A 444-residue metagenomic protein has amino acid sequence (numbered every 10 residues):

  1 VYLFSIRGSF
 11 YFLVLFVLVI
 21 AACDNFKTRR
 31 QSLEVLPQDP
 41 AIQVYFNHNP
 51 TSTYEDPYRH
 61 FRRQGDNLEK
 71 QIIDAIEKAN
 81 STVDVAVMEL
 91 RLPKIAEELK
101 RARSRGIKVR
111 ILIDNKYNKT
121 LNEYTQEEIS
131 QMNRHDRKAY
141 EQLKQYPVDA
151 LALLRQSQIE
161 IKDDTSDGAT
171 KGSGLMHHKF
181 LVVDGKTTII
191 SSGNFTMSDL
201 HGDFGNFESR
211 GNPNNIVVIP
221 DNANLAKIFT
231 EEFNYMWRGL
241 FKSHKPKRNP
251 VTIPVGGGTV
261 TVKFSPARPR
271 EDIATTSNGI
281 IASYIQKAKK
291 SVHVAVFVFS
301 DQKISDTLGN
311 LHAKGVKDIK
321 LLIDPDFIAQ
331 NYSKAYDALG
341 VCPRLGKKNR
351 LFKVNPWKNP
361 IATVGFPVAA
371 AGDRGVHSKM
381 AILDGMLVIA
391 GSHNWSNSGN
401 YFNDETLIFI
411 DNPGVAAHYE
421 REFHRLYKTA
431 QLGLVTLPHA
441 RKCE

Functional and structural regions predicted by a protein language model:
V1-F12: Bacterial N-terminal signal peptides that target proteins for export
V17-L18: Hydrophobic core
A21-A22: C-terminal motif of bacterial Sec signal peptides marking the signal peptidase cleavage site
R29-A79, E89-K287, D324-M386, H393-I408 (+1 more regions): HKD-type phospholipase D/PLD-like phosphodiesterase module
V83-V87, K162-D163, V292-V296, L321-L322: Short catalytic-loop micro-motif centered on adjacent basic/acidic residues
V87-K94, F297-K303: Acidic-and-aromatic substrate-binding clefts and catalytic sites of carbohydrate-active enzymes
A282, K289, H293-F299: Long, repeat-rich segments with strong aromatic
N412-E444: Extracellular ligand-binding/catalytic regions of CAZymes and related secreted enzymes and adhesion modules
